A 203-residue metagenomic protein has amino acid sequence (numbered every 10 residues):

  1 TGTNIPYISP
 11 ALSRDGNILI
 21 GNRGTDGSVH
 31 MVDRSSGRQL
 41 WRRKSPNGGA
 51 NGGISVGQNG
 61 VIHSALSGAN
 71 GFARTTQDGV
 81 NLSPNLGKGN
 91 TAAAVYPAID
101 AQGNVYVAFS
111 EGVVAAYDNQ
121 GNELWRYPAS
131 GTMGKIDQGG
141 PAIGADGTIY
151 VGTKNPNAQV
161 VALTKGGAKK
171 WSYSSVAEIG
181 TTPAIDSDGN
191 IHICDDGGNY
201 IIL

Functional and structural regions predicted by a protein language model:
T1-L203: Extracytoplasmic/lumenal domain signature
